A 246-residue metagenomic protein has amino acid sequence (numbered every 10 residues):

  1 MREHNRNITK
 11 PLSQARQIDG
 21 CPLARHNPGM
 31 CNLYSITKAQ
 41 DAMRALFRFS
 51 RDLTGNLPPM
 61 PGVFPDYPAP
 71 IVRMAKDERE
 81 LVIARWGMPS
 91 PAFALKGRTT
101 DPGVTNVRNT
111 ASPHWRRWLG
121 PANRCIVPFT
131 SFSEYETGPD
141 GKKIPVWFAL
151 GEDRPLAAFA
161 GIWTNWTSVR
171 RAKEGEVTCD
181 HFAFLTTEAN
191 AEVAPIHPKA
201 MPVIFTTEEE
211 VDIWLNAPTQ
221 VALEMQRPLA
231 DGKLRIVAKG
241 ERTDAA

Functional and structural regions predicted by a protein language model:
R6-A246: Short linear sequence motif anchored by a di-proline
